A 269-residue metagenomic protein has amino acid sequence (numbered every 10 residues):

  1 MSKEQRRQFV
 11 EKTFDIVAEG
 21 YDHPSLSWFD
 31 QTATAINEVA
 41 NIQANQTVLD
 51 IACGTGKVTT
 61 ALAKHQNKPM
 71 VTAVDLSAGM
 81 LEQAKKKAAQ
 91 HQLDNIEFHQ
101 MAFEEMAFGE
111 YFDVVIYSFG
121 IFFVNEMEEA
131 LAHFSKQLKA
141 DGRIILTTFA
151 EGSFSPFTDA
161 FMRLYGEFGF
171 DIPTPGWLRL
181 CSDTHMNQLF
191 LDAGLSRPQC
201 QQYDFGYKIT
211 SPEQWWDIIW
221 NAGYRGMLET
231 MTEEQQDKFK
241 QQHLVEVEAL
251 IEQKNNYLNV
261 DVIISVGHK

Functional and structural regions predicted by a protein language model:
M1-Q43, K57-A61, M80-Q83: Conserved class I S-adenosyl-L-methionine
K3, V10, R197-Q199, Y203-K254: C-terminal helical/coil "lid" or tail adjacent to the Rossmann-like core of SAM-dependent
T47-E105: Class I SAM-dependent methyltransferase SAM/SAH-binding core
E104-V115: A short acidic, Gly/Pro-enriched loop at the edge of an enzyme's catalytic core that lines a small-molecule cofactor
V114-M127, A150: A short SAM/SAH-binding and catalytic strip from SAM-dependent methyltransferases
V124-N125, L138-A140: Helix-to-beta-strand junctions that scaffold the AdoMet/dcAdoMet cofactor pocket in Class I SAM-dependent enzymes
E128-E129, R143-T210, T232: Conserved catalytic/acceptor-binding region of the Class I
G194, D217, D261-K269: Core SAM-dependent methyltransferase catalytic element
